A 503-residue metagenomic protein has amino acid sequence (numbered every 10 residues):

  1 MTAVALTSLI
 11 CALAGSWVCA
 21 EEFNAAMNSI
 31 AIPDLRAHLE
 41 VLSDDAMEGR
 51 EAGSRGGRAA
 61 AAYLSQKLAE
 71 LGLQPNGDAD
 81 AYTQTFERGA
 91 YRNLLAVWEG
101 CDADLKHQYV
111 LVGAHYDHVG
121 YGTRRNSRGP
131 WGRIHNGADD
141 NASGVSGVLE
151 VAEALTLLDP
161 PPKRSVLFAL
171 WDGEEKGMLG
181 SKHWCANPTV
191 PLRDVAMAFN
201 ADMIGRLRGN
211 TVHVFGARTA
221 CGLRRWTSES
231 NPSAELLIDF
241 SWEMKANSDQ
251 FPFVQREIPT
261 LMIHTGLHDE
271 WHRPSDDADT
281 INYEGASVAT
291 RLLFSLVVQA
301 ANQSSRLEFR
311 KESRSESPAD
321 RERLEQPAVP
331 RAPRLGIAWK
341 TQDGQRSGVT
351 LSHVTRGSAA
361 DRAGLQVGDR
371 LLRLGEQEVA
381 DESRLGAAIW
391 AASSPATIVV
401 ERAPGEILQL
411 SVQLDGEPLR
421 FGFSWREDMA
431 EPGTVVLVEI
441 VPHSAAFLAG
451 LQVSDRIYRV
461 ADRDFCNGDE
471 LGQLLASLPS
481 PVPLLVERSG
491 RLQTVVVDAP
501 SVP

Functional and structural regions predicted by a protein language model:
A3-S16: Bacterial N-terminal signal peptides
F23-S29, D45-R55, T85, P130-N141 (+7 more regions): Second-shell loop/turn segments in exported
R50-E99: A non-catalytic alpha/beta surface segment that caps or lines the substrate-entry region of metallo-dependent hydrolase
A96, L105, V112-H118, T123-G177 (+1 more regions): Alpha-helical metal-binding/catalytic segments enriched in His/Glu/Asp
L157, D269-P318: His/Asp/Glu-rich mid-to-C-terminal helical/loop segments that flank catalytic regions of hydrolases
W171-H268, N282-A286: Metal-dependent peptidase/peptidase-like ectodomains
A360-S383, A446-D469: Conserved PDZ fold ligand-binding element
L372, G386-L419, Q473-P503: PDZ-domain C-terminal substructure recognizer with occasional recognition of PDZ-binding tails
